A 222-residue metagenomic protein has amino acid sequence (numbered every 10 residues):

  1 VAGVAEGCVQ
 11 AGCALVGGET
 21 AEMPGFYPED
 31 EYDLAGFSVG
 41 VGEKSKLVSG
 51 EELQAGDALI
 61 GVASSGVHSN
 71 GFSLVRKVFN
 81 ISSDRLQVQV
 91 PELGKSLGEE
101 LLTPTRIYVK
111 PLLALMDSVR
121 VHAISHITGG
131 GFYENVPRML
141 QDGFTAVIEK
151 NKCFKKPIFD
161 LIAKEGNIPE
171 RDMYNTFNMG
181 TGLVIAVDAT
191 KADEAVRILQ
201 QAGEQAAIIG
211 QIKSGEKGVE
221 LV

Functional and structural regions predicted by a protein language model:
V1-S73, Q211: Glycine-rich anion-binding loops of enzyme active sites
A2-A11, Y27-L34, L86, P91-L102 (+1 more regions): Glycine-/charge-enriched secondary-structure boundary and capping motifs
L53-E99: Acidic, glycine-rich loop-and-beta core segments that form the ion-binding/anion-interacting portion of active sites
